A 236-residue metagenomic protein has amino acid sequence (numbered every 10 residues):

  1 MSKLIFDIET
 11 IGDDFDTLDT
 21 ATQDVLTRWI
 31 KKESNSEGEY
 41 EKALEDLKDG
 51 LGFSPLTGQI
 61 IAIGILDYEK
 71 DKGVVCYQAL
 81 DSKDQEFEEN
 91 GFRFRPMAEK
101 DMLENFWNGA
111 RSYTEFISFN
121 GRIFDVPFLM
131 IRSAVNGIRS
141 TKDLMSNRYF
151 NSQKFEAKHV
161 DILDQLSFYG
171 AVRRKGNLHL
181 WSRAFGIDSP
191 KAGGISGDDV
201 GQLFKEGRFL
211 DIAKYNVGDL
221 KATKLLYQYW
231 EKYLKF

Functional and structural regions predicted by a protein language model:
M1-M102, N108: Conserved RNase H-like, two-metal-ion catalytic cores of nucleic-acid enzymes
S2, G58-I61, L66-F92, W107-A213 (+2 more regions): Metal-dependent phosphoesterase core characteristic of DEDDh/y 3'-5' exonuclease domains
